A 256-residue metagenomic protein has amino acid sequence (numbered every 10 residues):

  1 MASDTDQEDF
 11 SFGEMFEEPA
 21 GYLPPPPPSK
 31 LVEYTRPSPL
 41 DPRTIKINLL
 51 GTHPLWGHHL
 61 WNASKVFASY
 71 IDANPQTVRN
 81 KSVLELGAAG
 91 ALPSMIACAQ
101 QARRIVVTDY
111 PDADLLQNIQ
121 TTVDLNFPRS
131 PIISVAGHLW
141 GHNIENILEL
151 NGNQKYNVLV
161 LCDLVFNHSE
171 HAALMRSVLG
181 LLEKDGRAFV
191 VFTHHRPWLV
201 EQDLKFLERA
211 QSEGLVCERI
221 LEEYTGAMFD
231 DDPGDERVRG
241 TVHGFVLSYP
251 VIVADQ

Functional and structural regions predicted by a protein language model:
M1-Q256: S-adenosylmethionine-dependent methyltransferases
